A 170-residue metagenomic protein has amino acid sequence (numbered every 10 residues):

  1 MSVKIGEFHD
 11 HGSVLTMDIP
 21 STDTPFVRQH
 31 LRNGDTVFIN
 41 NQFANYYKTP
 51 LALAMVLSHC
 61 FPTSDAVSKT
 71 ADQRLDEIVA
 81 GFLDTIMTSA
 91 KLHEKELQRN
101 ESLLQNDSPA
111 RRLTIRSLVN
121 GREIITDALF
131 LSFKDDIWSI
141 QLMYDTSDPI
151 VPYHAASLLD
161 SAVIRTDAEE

Functional and structural regions predicted by a protein language model:
M1-A44: N-terminal "mature-domain start" segment
D10-G12, Q105, V119-N120, F133: Structural motif
S13-L15, A52, T126: Envelope-exposed proteins and targeting segments
L15, T70-L75, S147-V151: Extracytoplasmic/periplasmic, Sec-exported soluble proteins
S21-F26, V79-A90, D135-E170: Surface-exposed amphipathic alpha-helical segments
R32-I124: Conserved polar/disulfide-associated segments of primarily extracytoplasmic proteins
T126-I137: A short, solvent-exposed beta-edge/loop patch
